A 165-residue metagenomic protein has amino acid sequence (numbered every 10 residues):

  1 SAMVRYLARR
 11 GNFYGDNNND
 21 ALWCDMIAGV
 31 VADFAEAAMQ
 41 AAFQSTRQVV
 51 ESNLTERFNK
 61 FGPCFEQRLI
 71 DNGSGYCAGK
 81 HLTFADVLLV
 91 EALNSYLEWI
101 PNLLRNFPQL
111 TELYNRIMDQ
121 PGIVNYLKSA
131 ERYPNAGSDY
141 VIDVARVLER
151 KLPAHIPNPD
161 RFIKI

Functional and structural regions predicted by a protein language model:
S1-G62, C77, V144-A145, E149-I165: GST-like domain detector, emphasizing the conserved glutathione-binding G-site in the N-terminal thioredoxin-like
A8, N12, A32, I70 (+3 more regions): Hydrophobic/aromatic-lined pockets within catalytic cores
C24, Y76-W99, L103-N106, T111-D119 (+1 more regions): GST superfamily/GST-like fold recognition
I27-V30, A41, V90, L113 (+1 more regions): Short acidic/histidine-centered micro-motifs embedded in hydrophobic/aromatic stretches that mark compact functional
E36-Q40, I70, G122, K128: Charged/polar positions within long, soluble alpha-helices
E66-A78: Hydrophobic alpha-helical bundle segments that form small-molecule/ligand-binding pockets
Y114-I165: Long hydrophobic alpha-helical segments typical of transmembrane helices together with their membrane-interfacial
